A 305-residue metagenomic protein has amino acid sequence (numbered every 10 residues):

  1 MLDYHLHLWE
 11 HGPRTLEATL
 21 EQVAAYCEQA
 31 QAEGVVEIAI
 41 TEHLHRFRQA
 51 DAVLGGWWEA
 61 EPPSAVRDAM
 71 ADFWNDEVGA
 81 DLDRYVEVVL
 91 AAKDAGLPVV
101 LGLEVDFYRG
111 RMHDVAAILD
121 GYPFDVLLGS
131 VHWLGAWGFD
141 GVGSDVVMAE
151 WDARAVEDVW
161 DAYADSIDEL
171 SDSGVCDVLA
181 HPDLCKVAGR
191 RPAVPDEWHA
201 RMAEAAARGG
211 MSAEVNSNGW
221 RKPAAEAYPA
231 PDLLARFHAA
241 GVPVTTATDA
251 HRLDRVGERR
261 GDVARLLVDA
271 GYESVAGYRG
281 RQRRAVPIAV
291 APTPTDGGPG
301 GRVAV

Functional and structural regions predicted by a protein language model:
M1, Q31-A32, V86-G96, A116-D125 (+3 more regions): Acidic (Asp/Glu)-rich catalytic clusters
M1-H11, Q49, A136, G174 (+2 more regions): Charged catalytic cores and adjacent phosphate/nucleic-acid-binding surfaces used for phosphate/nucleic-acid chemistry
M1-R109, V187-G189, A193, E197 (+3 more regions): An N-terminally biased module of ancient metal coordination in phosphate/nucleic-acid-related enzymes
L20, H45, F107-G110, Y122 (+2 more regions): Divalent metal-binding pocket/active-site signature
V23-C27, L82-L90, A164-I167, H199 (+4 more regions): Generic structural signal for well-ordered alpha-helices, preferentially at hydrophobic/aromatic core positions
V36-E37, D125, D177, E273: Short acidic/polar active-site loop segments enriched in Thr and Asp
A52-P62, I118-F124, V142: Aromatic- and acidic-residue-enriched segments that line the glycan-binding/catalytic groove of carbohydrate-active
L103, S130-V131, R279: Residues at the C-termini of beta-strands that transition into short coil/loop
